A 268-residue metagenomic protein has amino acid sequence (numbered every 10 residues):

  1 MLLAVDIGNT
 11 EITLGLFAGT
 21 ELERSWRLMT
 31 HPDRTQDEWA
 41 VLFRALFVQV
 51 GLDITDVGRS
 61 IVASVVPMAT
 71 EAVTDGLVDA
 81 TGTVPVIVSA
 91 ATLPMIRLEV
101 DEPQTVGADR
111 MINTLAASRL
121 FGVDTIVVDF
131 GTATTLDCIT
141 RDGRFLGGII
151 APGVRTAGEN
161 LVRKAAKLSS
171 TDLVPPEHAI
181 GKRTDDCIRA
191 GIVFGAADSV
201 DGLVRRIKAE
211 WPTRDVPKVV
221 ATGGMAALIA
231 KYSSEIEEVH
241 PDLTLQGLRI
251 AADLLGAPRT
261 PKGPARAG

Functional and structural regions predicted by a protein language model:
L2-A4, T30, G158-G268: ATP-binding/phosphotransfer module of carbohydrate and carboxylate kinases, centering on a glycine-rich
L2-D6, I61, T125-D129, V220: Short glycine-aspartate micro-motif
L2-V48, G143-S169, V174-H178: Short glycine-rich, Thr/Ser-proximal phosphate-binding strand/loop in the N-terminal lobe of ATP-dependent enzymes
R24, T81-V88, F145-I150, I236-L245: Short hydrophobic/aromatic-enriched beta-strand-loop microsegments
F43-G58, A80, L203-R214: Phosphate/pyrophosphate-binding loops at sites that engage ATP/ADP/AMP, CoA/4′-phosphopantetheine, polyphosphate
I54-V65, V84-V86, W211-G224: Short glycine-rich phosphate-binding loop at a beta-alpha junction
P67-G76: N-terminal/domain-start alpha-helical segments
D75, T83-K164, V193-K208, L228 (+1 more regions): Phosphate-binding/catalytic loop of phosphoryl-transfer enzymes
